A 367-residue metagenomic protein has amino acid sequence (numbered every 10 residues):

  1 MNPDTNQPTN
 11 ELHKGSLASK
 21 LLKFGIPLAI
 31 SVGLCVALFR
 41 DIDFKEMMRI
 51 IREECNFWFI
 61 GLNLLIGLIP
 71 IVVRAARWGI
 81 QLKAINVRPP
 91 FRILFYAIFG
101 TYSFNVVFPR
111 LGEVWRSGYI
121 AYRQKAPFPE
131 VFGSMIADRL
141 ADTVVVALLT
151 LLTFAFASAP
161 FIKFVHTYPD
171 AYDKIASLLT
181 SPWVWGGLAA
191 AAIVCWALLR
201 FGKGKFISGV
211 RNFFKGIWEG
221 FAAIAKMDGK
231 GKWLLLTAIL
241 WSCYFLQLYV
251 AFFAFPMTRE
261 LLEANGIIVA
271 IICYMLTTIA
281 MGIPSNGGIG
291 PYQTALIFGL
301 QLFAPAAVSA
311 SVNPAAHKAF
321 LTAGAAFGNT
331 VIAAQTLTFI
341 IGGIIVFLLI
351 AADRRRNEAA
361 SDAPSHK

Functional and structural regions predicted by a protein language model:
M1-F99, F156-G282, V312-N313, F320 (+2 more regions): Predominantly cytoplasmic-facing regulatory/coupling regions of multi-pass membrane proteins
I85-N86, Y122-Q124, F255, L300 (+1 more regions): Short helix-loop-helix connector
F91-L94, L111-V114, K125-R139, A307 (+1 more regions): Membrane-interface alpha-helices at helix entry/exit sites of multi-pass transporters
F95-Y122: Hydrophobic, aromatic-rich membrane-embedded alpha-helical segments
G100-F108, E130-A155, A326-G342: Membrane-embedded alpha-helical segments of transport systems, primarily multispan ion/solute transporters
G100-P109, I272-Q293: Transmembrane alpha-helix interface/packing and boundary motifs in multi-pass membrane proteins, characterized by
E113-Y122, S285-L302: Re-entrant/interfacial helical elements at transmembrane boundaries that shape and gate the permeation pathway
S117-F128, G133, V146-L149, F156-V165: Alpha-helical transmembrane bundle and helix-membrane interface signal in multi-pass integral membrane proteins
